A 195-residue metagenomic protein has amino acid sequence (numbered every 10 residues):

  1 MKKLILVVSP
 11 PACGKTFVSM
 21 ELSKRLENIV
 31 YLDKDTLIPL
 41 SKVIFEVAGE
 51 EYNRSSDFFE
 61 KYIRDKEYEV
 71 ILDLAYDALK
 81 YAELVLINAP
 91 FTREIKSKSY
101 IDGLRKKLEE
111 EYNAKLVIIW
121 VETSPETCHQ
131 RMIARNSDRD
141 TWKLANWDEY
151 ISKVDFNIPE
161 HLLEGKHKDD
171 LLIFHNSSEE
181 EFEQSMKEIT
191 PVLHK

Functional and structural regions predicted by a protein language model:
S9: The Walker A (P-loop) glycine that initiates the GxxxxGKT/S ATP-binding motif of P-loop NTPases
C13: ATP-binding Walker
T16: Walker A/P-loop
M20-V70: Conserved substrate/cofactor phosphate-moiety recognition/catalytic segment in nucleotide-dependent phosphotransferases
Y62-Y112: Glycine-rich phosphate-binding loop used to anchor ATP phosphates in small-molecule kinases, encompassing both
E111-M132: Conserved phosphate-donor/acceptor-positioning beta-strand/loop module used by diverse small-molecule
E122, I133-S185: Small-molecule kinase domains that catalyze NTP-dependent phosphoryl transfer to phosphate-bearing small molecules
